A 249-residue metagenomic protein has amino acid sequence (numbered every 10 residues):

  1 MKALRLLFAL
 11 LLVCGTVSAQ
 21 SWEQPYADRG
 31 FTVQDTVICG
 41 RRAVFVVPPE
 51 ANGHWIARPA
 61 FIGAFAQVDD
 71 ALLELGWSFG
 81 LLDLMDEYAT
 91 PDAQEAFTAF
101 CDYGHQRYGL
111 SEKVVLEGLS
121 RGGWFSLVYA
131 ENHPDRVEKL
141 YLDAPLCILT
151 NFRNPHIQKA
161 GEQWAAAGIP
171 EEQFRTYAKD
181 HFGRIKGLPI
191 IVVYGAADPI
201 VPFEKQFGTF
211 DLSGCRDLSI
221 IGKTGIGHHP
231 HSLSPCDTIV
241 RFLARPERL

Functional and structural regions predicted by a protein language model:
M1-Q20: Bacterial Sec-dependent N-terminal signal peptides
Q20-A51: N-terminal cap/lid segment of alpha/beta-hydrolase-fold proteins
P49-G53, P59-A64: Active-site glycine-rich loops that stabilize anionic/oxyanionic intermediates across multiple enzyme folds
G63-G80: Short amphipathic alpha-helix adjacent to the substrate-entry channel of hydrolases
Y88-G109, V128: Alpha/beta-hydrolase active-site loop
Q106, K113-A166: Primarily recognizes the serine-hydrolase "nucleophile elbow" in alpha/beta-hydrolase and SGNH/GDSL folds
T150-G214: The feature captures the conserved acid-bearing segment of alpha/beta-hydrolase catalytic domains
E204-L249: C-terminal catalytic histidine-bearing segment of alpha/beta-hydrolase fold enzymes
